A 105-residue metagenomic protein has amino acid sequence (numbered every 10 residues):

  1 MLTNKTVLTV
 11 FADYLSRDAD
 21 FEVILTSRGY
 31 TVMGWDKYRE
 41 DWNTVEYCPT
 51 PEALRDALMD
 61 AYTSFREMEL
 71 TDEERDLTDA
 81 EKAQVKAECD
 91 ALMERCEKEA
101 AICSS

Functional and structural regions predicted by a protein language model:
M1-D20, L58-V85, C89-S105: Negatively charged, low-complexity tracts enriched in Asp/Glu with abundant Ser/Thr
L2, R39-L54: A short, exposed loop/beta-hairpin motif centered on an aromatic-Gly-Thr core
L15-N43, D60-A61: Short aromatic-glycine-(Arg/Gly/Cys) micro-motifs in beta-strand/loop hairpins
